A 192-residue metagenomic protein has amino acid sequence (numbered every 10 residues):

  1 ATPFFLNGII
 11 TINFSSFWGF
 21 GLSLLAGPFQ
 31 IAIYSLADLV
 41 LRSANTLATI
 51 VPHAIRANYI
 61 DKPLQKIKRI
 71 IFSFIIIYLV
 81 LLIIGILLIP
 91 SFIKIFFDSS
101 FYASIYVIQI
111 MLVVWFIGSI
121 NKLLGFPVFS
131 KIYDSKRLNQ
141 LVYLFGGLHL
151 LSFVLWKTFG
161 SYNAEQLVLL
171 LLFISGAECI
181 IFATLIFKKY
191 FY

Functional and structural regions predicted by a protein language model:
A1-S15, A54, N58-K66, F187-Y192: Interhelical loop/hinge segments that connect adjacent transmembrane helices in multipass membrane
F4, W18-L41, Y102-Y106, A164-L169: Interfacial/gating helices of multi-pass transporter permease domains
L6-I10, K68-I75, I108, V128-S152 (+2 more regions): Alpha-helical transmembrane segments of multi-pass membrane transporters/permeases
T11, S15, Y34-H53, L81 (+1 more regions): Transmembrane helix-bundle signature of multi-pass secondary active exporters and lipid flippases
A37-L64, G125-K131: Helix-loop junctions and terminal segments of transmembrane helices in multi-pass membrane transport/translocation
L39, Q109-V113, G147, A164-T184: Small-residue-rich transmembrane alpha-helices that serve as helix-helix interface/gating elements in multipass
A48-I55, S119, G125-V128, V154-G160 (+1 more regions): C-terminal transmembrane helix end/exit motif
L87-S119, S161, E165-L167: Interfacial segments at transmembrane-helix termini and the short loops linking adjacent helices
